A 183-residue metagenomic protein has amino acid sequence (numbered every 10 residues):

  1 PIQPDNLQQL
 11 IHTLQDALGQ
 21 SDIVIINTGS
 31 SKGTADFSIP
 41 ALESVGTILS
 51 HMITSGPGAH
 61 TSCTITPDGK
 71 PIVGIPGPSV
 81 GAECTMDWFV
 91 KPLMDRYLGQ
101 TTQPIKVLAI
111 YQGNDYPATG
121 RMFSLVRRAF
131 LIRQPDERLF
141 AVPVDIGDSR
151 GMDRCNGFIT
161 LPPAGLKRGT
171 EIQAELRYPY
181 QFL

Functional and structural regions predicted by a protein language model:
P1-S44: N-terminal small/polar loop signature for handling phosphorylated ligands or for N-terminal nucleophile
A41-L183: Flexible glycine/proline-rich
